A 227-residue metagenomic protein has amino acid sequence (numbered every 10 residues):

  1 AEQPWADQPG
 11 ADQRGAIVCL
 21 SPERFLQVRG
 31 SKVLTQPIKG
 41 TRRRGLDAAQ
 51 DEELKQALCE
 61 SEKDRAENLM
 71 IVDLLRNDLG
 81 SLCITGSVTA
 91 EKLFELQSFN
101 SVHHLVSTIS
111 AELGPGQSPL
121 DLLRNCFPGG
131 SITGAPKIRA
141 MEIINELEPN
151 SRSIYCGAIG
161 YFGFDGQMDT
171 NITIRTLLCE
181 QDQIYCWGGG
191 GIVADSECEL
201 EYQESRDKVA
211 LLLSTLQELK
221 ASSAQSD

Functional and structural regions predicted by a protein language model:
A1-D227: Extended alpha-helical targeting/anchoring segments, especially N-terminal organellar/secretory targeting helices
